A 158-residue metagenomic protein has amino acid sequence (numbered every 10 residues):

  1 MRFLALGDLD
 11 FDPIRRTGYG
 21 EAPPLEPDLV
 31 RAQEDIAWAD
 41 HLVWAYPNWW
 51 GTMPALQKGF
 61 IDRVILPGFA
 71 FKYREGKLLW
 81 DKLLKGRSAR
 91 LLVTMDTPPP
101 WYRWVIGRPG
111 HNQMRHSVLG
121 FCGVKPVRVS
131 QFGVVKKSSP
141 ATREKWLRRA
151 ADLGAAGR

Functional and structural regions predicted by a protein language model:
M1-F69, K137-R158: N-terminal beta1-alpha1-beta2 submodule of the flavodoxin-like/Rossmannoid cofactor-binding fold
L6-P13, K82, R87-R90, H116-V135: Mobile beta-alpha loop/short-helix "lid" or hinge segments that flank ligand
P67-K72, V124-R128: Short, structured loop/turn "capping" segments at alpha-beta junctions
K72-F121: Short, glycine-/small-residue-rich phosphate/pyrophosphate-handling segment
W104-R158: Glycine-rich phosphate/pyrophosphate-binding loop and the adjoining helix
